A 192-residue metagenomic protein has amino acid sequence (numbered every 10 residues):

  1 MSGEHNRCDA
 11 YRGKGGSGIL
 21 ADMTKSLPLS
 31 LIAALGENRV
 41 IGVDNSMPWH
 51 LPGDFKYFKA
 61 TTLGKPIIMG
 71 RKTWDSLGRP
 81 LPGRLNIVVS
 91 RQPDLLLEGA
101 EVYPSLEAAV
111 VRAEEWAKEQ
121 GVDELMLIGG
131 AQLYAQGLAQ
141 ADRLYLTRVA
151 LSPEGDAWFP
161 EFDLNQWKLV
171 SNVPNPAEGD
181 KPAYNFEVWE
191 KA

Functional and structural regions predicted by a protein language model:
H5: Cationic, low-complexity basic patches in intrinsically disordered or flexible, solvent-exposed regions
K14-D22: Short, Lys/Arg-enriched N-terminal segments with co-localized hydrophobic residues within the first ~10-30 amino acids
K25-S30: Extreme N-terminal starter segment of soluble prokaryotic enzymes
I32-A192: Flexible, gly/pro- and Lys/Arg-enriched active-site loops
